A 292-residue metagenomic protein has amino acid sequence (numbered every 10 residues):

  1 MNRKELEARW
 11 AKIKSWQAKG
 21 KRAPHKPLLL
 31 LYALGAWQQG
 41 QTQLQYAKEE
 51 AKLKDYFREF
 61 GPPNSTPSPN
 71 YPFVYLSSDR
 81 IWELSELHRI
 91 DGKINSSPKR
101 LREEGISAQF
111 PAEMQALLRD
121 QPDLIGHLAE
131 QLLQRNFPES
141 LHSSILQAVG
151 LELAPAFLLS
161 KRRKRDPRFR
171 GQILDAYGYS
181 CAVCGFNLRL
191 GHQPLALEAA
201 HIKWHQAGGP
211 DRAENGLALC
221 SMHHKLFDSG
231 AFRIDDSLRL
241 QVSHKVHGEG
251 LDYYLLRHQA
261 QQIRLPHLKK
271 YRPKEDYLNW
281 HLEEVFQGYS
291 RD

Functional and structural regions predicted by a protein language model:
M1-A156, R162-R165, S237-S243, E249-D252 (+2 more regions): Mixed-charge, low-complexity interaction segments
K26, L31, G40, G171 (+2 more regions): N-terminal short leaders/motifs
K26, Y46, D166, Y177 (+3 more regions): Active-site-proximal structural scaffolding
A36-Q39, N187, M222: Active-site catalytic microenvironments for nucleophilic, acid-base chemistry
L128-R189, I202-E214, G288-S290: Short, charged surface segments at domain edges that flank catalytic/cofactor-binding sites
R189, Q193-D292: A detector for short metal-coordination/catalytic motifs
